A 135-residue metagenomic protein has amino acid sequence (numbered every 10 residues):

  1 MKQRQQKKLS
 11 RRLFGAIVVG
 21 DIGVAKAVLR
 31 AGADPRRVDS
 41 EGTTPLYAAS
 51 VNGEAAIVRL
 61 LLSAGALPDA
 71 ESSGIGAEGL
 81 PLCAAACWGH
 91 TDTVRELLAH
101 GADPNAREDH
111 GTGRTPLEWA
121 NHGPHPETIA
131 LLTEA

Functional and structural regions predicted by a protein language model:
M1-G15, H100, W119-A135: Ankyrin-repeat-protein effector appendages
M1-S40: N-terminal segments that cap or nucleate solenoid repeat domains
Q6-G15, V38-T44, E71-L82, R107-T115: Ankyrin-repeat boundary/"N-cap" motif
V24, A56-I57, D92-T93, E127-T128: Conserved ankyrin/ankyrin-like repeat signature
K26-D34, R59-P68, R95-D103, L131-A135: Ankyrin repeat domain, specifically the short helix-to-loop turn at the C-terminus of the second helix of each repeat
Y47-S63, L67-G79: Alpha-helical adaptor scaffolds
